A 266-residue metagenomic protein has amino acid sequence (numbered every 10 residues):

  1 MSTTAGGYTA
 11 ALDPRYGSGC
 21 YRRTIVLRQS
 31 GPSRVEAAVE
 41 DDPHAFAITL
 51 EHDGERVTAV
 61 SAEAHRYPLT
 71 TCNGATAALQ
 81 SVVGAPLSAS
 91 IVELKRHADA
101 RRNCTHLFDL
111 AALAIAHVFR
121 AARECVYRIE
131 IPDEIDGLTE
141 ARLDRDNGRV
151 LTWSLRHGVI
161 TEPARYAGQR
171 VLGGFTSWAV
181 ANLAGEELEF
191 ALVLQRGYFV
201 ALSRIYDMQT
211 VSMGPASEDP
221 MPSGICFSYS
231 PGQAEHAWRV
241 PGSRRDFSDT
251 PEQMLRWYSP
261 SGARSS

Functional and structural regions predicted by a protein language model:
M1-T3: Short glycine- and acidic-rich boundary segments immediately preceding or forming the N-terminal edge of structured
A5-G6, R15-S266: Active-site- and interface-proximal helix/loop "cap" or "latch" segments in soluble metabolic and energy-transducing
A11-L12: Short acidic/polar alpha-helix capping motifs at helix-coil junctions
